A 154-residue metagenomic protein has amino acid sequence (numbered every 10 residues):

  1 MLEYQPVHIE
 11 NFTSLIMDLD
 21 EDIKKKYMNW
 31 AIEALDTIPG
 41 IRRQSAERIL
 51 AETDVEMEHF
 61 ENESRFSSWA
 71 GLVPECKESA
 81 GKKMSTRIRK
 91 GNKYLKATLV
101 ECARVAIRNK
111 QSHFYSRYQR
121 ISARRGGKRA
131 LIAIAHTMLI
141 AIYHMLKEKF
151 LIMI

Functional and structural regions predicted by a protein language model:
M1-I154: A detector of single, family-specific signature residues that are central to catalytic or substrate-handling motifs
